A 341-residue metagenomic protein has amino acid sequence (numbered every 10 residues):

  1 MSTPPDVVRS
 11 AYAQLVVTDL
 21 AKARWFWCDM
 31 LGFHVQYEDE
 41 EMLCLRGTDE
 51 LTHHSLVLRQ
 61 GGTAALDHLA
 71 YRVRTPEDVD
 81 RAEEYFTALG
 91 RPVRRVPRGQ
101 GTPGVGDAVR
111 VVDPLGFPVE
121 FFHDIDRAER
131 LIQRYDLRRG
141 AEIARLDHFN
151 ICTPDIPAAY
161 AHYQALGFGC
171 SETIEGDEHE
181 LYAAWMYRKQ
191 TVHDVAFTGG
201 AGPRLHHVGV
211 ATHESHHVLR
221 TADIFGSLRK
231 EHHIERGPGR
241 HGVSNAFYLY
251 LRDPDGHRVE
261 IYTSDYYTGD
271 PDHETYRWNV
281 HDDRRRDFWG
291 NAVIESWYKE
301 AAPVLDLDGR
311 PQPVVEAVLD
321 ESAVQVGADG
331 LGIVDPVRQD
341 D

Functional and structural regions predicted by a protein language model:
S2-T3, E84-E142, T173, L181-M186 (+1 more regions): Vicinal oxygen chelate
P5-V8, Y12-T52, Q100, I151-V192: Core segments of cupin and vicinal oxygen chelate
R9-T18, G61-Y85, D107-D113, A144-P154 (+2 more regions): Vicinal oxygen chelate
A23-C28, F86, G116, A159-Q164 (+3 more regions): Conserved active-site tyrosine of GNAT-family acetyltransferases
W25, S55, H68, V79-R81 (+4 more regions): Short acidic, gly/pro-rich beta-turn/loop elements at beta-sheet edges and active-site/ligand-binding grooves
F33-D67, F117-D126, E172-H206, T212-S215 (+1 more regions): Conserved short beta-strand elements that form part of the metal-binding/catalytic scaffold of enzyme active sites
E38-A108, D341: N-terminal entry module detector
